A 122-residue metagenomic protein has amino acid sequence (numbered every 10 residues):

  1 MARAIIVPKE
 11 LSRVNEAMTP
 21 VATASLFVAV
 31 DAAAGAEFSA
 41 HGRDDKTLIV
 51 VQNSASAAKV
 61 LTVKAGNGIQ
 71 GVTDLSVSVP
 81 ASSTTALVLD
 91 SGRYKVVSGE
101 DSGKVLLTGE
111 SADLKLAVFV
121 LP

Functional and structural regions predicted by a protein language model:
M1-S39: Transition segment at domain starts
R3, A65, V79-A81: Outer-membrane beta-barrel proteins
R3-E10, K95-P122: Terminal connector regions
G42-T47, D101-S102: Short, solvent-exposed loop/turn segments enriched in Ser/Thr/Gly
T47, A57-T62, L114-A117: Short beta-strand/loop motifs in extracellular/secreted proteins, especially within beta-sandwich accessory domains
V51-A55: Asparagine-centered strand-capping/turn motif at beta-strand->loop junctions
S56-V72: Short, surface-exposed beta-strand/strand-loop-strand elements in extracellular ectodomains
Q70-E100: Intrinsically disordered, low-complexity Pro/Gly/Ser/Thr-rich segments with frequent PxxP/GP/PP motifs and embedded
